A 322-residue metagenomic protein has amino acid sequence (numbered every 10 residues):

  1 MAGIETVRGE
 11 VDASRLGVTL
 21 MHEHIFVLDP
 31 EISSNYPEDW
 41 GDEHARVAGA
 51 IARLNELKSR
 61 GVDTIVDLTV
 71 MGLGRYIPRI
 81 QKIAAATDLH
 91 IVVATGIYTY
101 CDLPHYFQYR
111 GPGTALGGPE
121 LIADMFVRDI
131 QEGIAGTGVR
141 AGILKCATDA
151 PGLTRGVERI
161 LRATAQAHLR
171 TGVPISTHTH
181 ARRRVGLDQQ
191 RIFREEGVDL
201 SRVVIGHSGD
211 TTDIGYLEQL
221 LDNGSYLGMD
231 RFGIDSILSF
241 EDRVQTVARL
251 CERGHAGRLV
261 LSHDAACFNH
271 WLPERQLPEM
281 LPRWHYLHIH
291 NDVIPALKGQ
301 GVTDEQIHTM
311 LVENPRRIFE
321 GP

Functional and structural regions predicted by a protein language model:
A2-G9, W284-P322: Mid-to-C-terminal alpha-helical segments outside catalytic/metal-binding sites
G17-L28, S34-H90, G118-V139: Alpha-helical scaffold segments that flank or form the walls of functional sites
H22, I65, H168, L227 (+3 more regions): Divalent metal-coordination and catalytic microenvironments
M71, I205-T211, D230-E252: Active-site glycine- and acidic-residue-rich loops that bind and position anionic ligands or nucleotide-like cofactors
R79-I80, Y106, R155-E158, R182-E196 (+2 more regions): Distinct, well-ordered alpha-helical segments
K82-A85, H90-V92, G96-T171, Y226 (+1 more regions): Active-site gating/metal-coordination segments in enzymes
D88-L89, T171-G172, R194-S201, Q219-G228 (+1 more regions): Glycine-enriched alpha-helix->loop->beta-strand junction motifs that scaffold or abut catalytic
S176, D230-R231, A256-E279: Short acidic/histidine-rich active-site segments
